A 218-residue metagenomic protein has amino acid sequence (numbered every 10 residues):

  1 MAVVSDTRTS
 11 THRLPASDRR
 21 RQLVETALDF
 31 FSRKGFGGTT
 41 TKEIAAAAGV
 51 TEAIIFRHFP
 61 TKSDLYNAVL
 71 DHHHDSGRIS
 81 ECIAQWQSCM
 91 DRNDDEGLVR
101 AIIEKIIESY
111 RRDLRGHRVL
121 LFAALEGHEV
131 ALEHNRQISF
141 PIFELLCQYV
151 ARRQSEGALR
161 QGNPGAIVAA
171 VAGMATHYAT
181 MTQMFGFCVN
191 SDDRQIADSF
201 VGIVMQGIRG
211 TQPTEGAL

Functional and structural regions predicted by a protein language model:
M1-D18, C82-C89, Q212-L218: N-terminal intrinsically disordered/low-complexity leader segments
R19-L28, I44, V69-H73, G77 (+1 more regions): Generic hydrophobic, amphipathic alpha-helix propensity
Q22, F30-D64, A68: Helix-turn-helix
L23-F31, I106, V204: Short hydrophobic clusters on alpha-helical segments that form packing/core surfaces in small helical domains
D71-D95, Q183-N190: Short, flexible, glycine-rich and Lys/Arg-enriched loop motifs at helix boundaries that contact anionic partners
E81-R112, I167-V171, P213: Hydrophobic alpha-helical connector segments
M90-N93, G97, I107-C147, N190: Short secondary-structure transition hinges
F122, L132, R136, F140 (+2 more regions): Hydrophobic/aromatic-rich alpha-helical bundle segments in the mid-to-C-terminal region
